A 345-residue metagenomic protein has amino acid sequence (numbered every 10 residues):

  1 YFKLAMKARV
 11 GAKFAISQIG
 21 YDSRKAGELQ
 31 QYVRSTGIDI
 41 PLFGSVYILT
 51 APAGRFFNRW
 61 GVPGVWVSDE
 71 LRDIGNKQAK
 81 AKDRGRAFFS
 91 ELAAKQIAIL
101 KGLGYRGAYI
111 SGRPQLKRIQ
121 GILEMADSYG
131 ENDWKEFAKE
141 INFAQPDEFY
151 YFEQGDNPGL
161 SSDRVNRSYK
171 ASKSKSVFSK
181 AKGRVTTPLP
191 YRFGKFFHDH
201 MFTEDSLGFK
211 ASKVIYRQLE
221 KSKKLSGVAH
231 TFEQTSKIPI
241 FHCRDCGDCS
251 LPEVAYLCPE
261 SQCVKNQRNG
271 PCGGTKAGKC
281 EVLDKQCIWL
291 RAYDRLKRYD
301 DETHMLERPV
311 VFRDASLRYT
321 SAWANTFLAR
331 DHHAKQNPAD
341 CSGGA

Functional and structural regions predicted by a protein language model:
Y1-M6, F89-I99: Short, acidic/polar
K7, G11, G44, A108: Conserved, mostly hydrophobic/aromatic
A8-R9, R34, K101: Non-catalytic positions within long, well-ordered alpha-helices that form the structural scaffold/packing of enzyme
K13-D22, S111: Catalytic beta/alpha-barrel core
Q31, S35-Q96, P114-L116, L123-A171: Active-site pocket-lining/capping segments in soluble small-molecule metabolic enzymes
A98-Q120: Charge-patterned, long linear interaction tracts outside catalytic cores
E153-G227: Long, compositionally biased charged/polar accessory segments in the mid-to-C-terminal portions of proteins
L219, K223-A345: Metallocofactor- and cofactor-centric catalytic cores in central/energy metabolism, strongly enriched
